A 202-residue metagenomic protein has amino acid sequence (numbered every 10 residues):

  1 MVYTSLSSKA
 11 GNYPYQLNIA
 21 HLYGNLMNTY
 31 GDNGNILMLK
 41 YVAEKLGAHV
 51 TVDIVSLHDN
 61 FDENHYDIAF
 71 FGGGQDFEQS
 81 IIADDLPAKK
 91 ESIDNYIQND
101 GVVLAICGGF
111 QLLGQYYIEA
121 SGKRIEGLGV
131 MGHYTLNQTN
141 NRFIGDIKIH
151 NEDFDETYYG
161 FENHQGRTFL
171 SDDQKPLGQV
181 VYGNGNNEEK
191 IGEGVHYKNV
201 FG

Functional and structural regions predicted by a protein language model:
M1-Q98: N-terminal beta1-alpha1 cap of cysteine-dependent amidohydrolase-like domains
V2-Q16, H21, Q138-G202: Amide-donor transfer/coupling interface in amidating biosynthetic enzymes
L22-G24, V55-L57, G72-G74, I106-G109 (+3 more regions): Fold-independent oxyanion-binding glycine-rich loops and adjacent beta-strand/coil segments at enzyme active sites
M27, G31, M38, A69 (+4 more regions): Long, contiguous hydrophobic alpha-helical segments, chiefly transmembrane helices and signal peptides
Y30, E63, S80, G114 (+2 more regions): Generic domain-boundary/flexible-linker signal
N60, N95, A120, E193-G194: Short secondary-structure boundary/capping segments
I68-G72, L104, G202: Structural motif
D76-N151, D155: Cysteine-nucleophile active-site neighborhood
